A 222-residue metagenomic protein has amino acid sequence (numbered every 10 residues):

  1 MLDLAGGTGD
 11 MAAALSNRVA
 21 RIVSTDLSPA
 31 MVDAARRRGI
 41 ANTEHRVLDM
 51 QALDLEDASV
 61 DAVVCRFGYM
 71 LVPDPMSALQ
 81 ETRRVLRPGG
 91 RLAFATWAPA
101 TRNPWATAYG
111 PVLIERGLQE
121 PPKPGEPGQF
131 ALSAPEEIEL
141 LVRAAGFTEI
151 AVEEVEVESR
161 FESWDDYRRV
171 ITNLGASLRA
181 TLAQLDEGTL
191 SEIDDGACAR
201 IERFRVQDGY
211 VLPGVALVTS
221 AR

Functional and structural regions predicted by a protein language model:
L2-L53, A62, S77: Class I SAM-dependent methyltransferase SAM/SAH-binding core
T8-D10, E126-R222: Conserved Class I S-adenosyl-L-methionine
A13-S16, V32-R37, G110, I114 (+3 more regions): Class I S-adenosyl-L-methionine
M31, C65-G68, Y109, V142 (+2 more regions): Generic structural signal for conserved hydrophobic packing positions in ordered secondary structure
I40-N42, G110-L113, R168-I171: Short, hinge-like loop/turn segments at secondary-structure boundaries
L55-D57: Short amphipathic alpha-helix with an adjacent loop that forms part of the alpha/beta core around
D61-P75, A98: A short SAM/SAH-binding and catalytic strip from SAM-dependent methyltransferases
M76-S77, R83-E162, L178: Conserved catalytic/acceptor-binding region of the Class I
